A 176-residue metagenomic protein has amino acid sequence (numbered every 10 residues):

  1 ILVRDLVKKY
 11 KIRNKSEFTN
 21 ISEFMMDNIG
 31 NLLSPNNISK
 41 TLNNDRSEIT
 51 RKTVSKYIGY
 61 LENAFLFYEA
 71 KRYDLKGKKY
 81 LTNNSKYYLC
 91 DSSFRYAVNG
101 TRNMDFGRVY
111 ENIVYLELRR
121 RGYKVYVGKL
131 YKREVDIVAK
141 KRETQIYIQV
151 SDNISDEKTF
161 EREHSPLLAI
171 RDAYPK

Functional and structural regions predicted by a protein language model:
I1-Q145: Accessory nucleic acid-recognition modules appended to NTPase machines
S93, S151-D152: Short, histidine-centered active-site or binding-site loop motifs used for metal coordination, general acid-base
G128, D152-K176: Catalytic cores of nucleic-acid endonucleases
I148: Conserved beta3 VAIK motif of the Hanks protein kinase fold
